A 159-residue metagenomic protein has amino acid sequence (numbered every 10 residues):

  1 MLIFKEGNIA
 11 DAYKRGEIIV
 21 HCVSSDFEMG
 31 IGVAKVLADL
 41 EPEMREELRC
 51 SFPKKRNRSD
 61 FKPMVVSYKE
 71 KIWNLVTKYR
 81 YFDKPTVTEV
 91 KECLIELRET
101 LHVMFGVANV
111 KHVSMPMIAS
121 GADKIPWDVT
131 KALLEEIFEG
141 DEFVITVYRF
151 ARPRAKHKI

Functional and structural regions predicted by a protein language model:
M1-I159: Macrodomain-like recognition of ADP-ribose-binding/processing modules
